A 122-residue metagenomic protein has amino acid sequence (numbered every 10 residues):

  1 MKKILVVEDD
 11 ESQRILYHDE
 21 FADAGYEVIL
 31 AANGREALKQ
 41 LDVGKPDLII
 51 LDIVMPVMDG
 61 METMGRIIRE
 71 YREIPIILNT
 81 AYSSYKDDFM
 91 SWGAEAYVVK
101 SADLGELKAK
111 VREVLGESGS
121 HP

Functional and structural regions predicted by a protein language model:
E8: Conserved acidic carboxylate
E11-I29: Two-component/phosphorelay signaling modules centered on CheY-like receiver
N33-E36, D59-E62: Acidic catalytic/metal-coordinating carboxylates
D42-G44, R66-E73, W92: Conserved phosphotransfer cores of two-component systems
D52: Active-site residues of response regulator receiver
M55: Receiver (REC) domain active-site loop signature in two-component systems and cognate sites in sensor histidine kinases
E62, S83-K100, G105-A109: Alpha4 helix (beta4-alpha4-beta5 surface) of REC/receiver domains from two-component response regulators
I77-N79: Hydrophobic/aromatic residues positioned on beta-strands within the core alpha/beta folds
